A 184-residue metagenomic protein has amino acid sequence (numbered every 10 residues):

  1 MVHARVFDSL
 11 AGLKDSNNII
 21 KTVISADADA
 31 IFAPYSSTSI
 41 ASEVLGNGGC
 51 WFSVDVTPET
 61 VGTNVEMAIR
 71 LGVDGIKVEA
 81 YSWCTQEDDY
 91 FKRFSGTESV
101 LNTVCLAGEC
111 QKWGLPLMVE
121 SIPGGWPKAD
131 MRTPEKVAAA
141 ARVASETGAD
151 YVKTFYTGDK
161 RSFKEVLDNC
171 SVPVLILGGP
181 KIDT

Functional and structural regions predicted by a protein language model:
A4-F52, V56-T184: Alpha/beta enzyme core
